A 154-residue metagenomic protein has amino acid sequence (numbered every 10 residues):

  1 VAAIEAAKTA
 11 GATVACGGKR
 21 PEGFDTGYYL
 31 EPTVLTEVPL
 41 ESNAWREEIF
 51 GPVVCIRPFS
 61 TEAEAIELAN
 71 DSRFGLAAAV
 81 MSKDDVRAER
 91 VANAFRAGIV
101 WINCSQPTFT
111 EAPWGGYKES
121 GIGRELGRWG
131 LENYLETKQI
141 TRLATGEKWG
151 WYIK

Functional and structural regions predicted by a protein language model:
A3-I4: Alpha-helical packing segments of well-folded alpha/beta enzyme cores
V14-G17, I102-C104: General beta-strand structural signal in soluble alpha/beta enzymes
G17-F24: Short, solvent-exposed loop/turn elements at beta->coil junctions and helix N-caps that rim active or binding pockets
E22, Y29-K154: Conserved C-terminal structural/oligomerization subdomain of aldehyde/semialdehyde dehydrogenase
